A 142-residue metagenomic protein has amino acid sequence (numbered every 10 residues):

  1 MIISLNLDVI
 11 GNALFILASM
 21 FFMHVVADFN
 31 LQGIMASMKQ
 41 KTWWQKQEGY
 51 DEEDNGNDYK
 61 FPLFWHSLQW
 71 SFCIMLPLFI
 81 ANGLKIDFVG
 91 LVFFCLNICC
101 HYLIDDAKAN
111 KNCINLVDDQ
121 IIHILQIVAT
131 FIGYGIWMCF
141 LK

Functional and structural regions predicted by a protein language model:
M1-I16, M75-V92, F131-K142: Helix-coil boundary and interhelical linker segments in multi-pass alpha-helical membrane proteins
L14-A18, F64, L91-C95, V117: Hydrophobic alpha-helical transmembrane segments
F15-A27, I127-T130: Alpha-helical transmembrane segments of multi-pass integral membrane proteins
M20-D28, W70, F93-D105: Alpha-helical transmembrane segments of multi-pass membrane proteins
F21-M23, I114, H123, G133 (+1 more regions): Anionic, Ser/Thr-rich low-complexity intrinsically disordered regions
H24-Y59, I104-K108: Cytosolic, membrane-interface loops and tails of multi-pass inner-membrane proteins
F61-F79, I122-T130: Core segments of transmembrane alpha-helices that mediate helix-helix packing or line hydrophobic substrate/ligand
D105-L125: Interfacial loop-to-transmembrane junctions
